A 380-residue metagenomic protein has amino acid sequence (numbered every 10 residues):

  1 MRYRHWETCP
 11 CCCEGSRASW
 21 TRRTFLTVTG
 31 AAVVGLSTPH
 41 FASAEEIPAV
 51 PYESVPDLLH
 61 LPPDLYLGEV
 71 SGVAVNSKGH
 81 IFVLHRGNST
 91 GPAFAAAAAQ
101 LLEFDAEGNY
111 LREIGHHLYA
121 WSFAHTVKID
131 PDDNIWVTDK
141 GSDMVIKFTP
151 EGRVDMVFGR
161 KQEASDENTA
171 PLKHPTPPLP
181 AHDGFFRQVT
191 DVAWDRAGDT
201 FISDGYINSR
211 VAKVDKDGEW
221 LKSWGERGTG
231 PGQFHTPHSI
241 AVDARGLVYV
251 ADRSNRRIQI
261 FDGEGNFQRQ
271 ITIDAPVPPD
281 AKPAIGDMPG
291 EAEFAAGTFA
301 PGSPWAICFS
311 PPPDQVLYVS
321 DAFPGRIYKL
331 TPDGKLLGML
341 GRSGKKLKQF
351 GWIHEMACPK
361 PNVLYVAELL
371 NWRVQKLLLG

Functional and structural regions predicted by a protein language model:
M1-W20, T24: N-terminal secretory signal peptides
C9, C13, S43-G380: Eukaryotic scaffold repeat domains enriched in small/polar residues
A18-T27, V33-E46: N-terminal twin-arginine translocation
A32-V33, L65: Generic hydrophobic alpha-helical segments
